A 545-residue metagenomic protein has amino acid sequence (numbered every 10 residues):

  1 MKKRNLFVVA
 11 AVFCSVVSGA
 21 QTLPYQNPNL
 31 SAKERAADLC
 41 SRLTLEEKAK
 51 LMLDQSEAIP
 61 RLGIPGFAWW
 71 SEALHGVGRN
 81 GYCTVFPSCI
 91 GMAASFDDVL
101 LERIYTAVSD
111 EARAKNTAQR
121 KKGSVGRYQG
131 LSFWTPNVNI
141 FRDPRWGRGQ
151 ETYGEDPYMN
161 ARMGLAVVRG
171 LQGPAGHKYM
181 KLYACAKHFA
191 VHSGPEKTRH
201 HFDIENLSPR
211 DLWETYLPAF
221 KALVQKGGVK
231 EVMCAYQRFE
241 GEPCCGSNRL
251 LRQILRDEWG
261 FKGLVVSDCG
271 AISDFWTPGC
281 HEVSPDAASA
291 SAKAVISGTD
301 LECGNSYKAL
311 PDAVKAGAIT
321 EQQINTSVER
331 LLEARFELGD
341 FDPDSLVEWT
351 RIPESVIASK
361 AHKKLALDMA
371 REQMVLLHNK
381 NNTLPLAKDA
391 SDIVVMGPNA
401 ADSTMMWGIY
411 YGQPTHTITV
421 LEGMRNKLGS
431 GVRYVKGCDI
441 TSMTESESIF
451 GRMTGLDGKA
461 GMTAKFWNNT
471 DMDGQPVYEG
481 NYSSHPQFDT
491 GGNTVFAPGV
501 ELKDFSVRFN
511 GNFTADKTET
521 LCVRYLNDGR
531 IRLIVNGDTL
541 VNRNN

Functional and structural regions predicted by a protein language model:
M1-L23: Bacterial Sec-dependent N-terminal signal peptides
N5-F7, T383, E519: Intrinsically disordered low-complexity regions specifically enriched for long asparagine
G19-K517, N536: Glycoside hydrolase catalytic-domain context in secreted enzymes
F513-L533: Aromatic-lined ligand-binding clefts that engage carbohydrates, nucleic acids, or primary amines
T520, T539-L540: Polybasic interaction patches
N536, N542-N545: Beta-strand-rich ligand-recognition modules
